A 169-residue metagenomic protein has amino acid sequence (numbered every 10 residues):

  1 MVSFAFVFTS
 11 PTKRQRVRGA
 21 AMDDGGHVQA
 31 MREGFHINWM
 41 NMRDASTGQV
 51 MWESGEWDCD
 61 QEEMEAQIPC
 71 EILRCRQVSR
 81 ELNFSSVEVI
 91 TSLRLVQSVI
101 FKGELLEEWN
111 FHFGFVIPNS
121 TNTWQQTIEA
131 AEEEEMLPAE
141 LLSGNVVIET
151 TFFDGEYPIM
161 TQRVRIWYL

Functional and structural regions predicted by a protein language model:
V2-I117, E133-E135, A139-L169: N-terminal onset of structured domains
S120-I128: Short strand-edge motifs at loop-to-beta-strand transitions and within beta-strands of extracellular beta-rich domains
